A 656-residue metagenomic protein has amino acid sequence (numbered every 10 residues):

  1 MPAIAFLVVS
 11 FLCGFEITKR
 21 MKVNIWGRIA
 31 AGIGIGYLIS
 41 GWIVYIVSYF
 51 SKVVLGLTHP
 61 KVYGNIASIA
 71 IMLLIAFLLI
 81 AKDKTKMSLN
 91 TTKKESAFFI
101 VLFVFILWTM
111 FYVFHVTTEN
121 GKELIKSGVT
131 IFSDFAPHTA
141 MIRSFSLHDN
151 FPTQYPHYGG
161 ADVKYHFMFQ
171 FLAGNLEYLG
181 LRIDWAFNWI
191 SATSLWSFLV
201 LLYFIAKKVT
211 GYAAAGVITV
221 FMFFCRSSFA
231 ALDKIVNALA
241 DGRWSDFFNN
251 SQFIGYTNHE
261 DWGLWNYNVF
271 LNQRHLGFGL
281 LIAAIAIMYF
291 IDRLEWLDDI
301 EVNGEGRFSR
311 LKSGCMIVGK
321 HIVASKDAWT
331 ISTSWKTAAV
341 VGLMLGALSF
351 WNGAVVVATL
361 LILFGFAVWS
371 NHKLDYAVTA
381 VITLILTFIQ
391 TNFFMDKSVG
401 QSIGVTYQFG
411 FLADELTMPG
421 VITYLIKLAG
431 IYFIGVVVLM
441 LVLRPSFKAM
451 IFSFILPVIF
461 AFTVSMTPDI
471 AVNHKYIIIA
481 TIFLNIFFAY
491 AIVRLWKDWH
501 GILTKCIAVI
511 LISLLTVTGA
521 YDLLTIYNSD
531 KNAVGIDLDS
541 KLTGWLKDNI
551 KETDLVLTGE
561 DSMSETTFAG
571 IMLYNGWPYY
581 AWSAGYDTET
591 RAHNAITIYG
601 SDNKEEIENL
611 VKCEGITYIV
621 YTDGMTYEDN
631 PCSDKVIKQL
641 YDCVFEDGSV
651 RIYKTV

Functional and structural regions predicted by a protein language model:
M1-K93: Membrane-embedded, hydrophobic transmembrane alpha-helices
T91-E95, W296-K336, S370-V378, V436-I455 (+1 more regions): Membrane-interface helix-loop-helix junctions at transmembrane boundaries of multi-pass membrane enzymes, predominantly
K93-E95, F105-I282, N532: Active-site lumenal/periplasmic loops and adjacent helix-entry segments of GT-C-fold, multi-pass membrane
E95-F105, I218-V220, H372-F394, V437 (+1 more regions): Hydrophobic alpha-helical membrane-interfacial segments at the cytosolic entry of transmembrane helices
L195, L276, V357-L363, I470-L495: Hydrophobic/aromatic-rich transmembrane helices and adjacent perimembrane loops
Y267-N272, A324-T330, T337-G353: Membrane-interface alpha helices of multi-pass inner-membrane proteins
I285-E295, A358-V368, K427-K448, R494: Hydrophobic, aromatic-rich transmembrane alpha-helices and their immediate juxtamembrane boundary segments
W496-V656: Extracytoplasmic
